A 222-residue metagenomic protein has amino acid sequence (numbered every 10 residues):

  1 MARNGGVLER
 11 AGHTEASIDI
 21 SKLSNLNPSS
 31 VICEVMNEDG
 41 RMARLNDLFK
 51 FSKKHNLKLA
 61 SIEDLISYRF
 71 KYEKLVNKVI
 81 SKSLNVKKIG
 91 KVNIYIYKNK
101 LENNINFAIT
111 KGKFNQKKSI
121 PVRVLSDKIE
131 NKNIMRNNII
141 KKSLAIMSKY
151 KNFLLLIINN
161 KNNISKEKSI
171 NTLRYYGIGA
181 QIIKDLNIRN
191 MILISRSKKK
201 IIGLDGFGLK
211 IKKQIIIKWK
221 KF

Functional and structural regions predicted by a protein language model:
M1-F222: Catalytic domains of riboflavin
